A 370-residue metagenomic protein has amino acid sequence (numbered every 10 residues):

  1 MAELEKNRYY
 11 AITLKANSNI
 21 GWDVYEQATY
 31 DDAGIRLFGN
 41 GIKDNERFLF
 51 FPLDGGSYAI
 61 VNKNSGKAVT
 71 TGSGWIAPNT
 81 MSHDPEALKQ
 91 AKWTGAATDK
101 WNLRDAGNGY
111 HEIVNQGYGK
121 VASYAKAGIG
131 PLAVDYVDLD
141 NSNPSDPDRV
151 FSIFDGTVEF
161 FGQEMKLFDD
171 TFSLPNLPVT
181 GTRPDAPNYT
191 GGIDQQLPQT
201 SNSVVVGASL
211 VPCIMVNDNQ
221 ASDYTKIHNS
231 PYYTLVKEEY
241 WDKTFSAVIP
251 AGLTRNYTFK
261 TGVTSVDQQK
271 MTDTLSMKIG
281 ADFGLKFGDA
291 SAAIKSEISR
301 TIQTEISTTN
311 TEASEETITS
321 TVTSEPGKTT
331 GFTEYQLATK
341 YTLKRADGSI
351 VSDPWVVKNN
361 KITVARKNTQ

Functional and structural regions predicted by a protein language model:
M1, K286, A290, T369-Q370: Short, solvent-exposed mixed-charge patches
M1-N188, S201, V206, L210: Lectin-like carbohydrate-binding module/patch detector with strong preference for beta-trefoil
D32-G34, T70, N79, S123 (+4 more regions): Short acidic, gly/pro-rich beta-turn/loop elements at beta-sheet edges and active-site/ligand-binding grooves
V69, A122, I294-I302: Short low-polarity hydrophobic stretches
N141-T274, E297-Q370: Core pore-forming/fusogenic effector modules of secreted, proteolytically activated toxins and immunity proteins
I279-K295: Short hydrophobic membrane-inserting alpha-helices and related fusion/pore-forming segments
